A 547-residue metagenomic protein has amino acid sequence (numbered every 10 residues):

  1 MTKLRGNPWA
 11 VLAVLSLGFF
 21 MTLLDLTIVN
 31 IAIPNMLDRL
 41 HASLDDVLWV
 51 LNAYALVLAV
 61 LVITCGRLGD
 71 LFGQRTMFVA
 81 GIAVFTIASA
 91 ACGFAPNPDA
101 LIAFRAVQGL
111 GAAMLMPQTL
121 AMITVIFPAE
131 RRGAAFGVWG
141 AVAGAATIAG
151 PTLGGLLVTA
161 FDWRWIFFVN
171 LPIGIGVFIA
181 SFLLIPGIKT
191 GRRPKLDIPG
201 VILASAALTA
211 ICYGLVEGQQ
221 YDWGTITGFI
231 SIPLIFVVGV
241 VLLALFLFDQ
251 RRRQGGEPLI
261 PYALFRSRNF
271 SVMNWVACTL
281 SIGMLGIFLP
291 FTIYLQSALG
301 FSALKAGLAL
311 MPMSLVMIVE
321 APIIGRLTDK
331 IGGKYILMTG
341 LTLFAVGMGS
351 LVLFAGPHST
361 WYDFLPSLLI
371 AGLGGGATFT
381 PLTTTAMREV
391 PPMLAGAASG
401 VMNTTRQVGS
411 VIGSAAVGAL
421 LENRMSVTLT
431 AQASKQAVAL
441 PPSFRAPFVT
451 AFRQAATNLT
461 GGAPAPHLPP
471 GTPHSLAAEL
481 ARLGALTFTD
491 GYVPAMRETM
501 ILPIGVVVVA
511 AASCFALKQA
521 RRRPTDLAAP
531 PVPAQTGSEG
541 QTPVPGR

Functional and structural regions predicted by a protein language model:
N7-L58, V62, A100, D162 (+10 more regions): Transmembrane core module of solute transporters
F20, N52-L56, A83, G137-A145 (+5 more regions): Transmembrane alpha-helical cores of Major Facilitator Superfamily
M36-L37, L68-G69, L153-F161, L215 (+5 more regions): Interfacial helix-cap and linker-helix signal at transmembrane-aqueous boundaries of multi-pass secondary transporters
T64-L208, Y213, E217, F229 (+1 more regions): Helix-loop-helix hairpins in multi-pass membrane proteins, especially solute transporters
A149, G155, I293, F364-F452 (+1 more regions): Small-residue-rich alpha-helical segments with characteristic i,i+4
I179-I198, G218-Y221, F248-E257, G356 (+2 more regions): Helix-loop junctions on the cytosolic side of multi-pass membrane transporters, especially the intracellular loop
Q407-K518, P524-R547: Hydrophobic transmembrane architecture of multi-pass small-molecule transporters
